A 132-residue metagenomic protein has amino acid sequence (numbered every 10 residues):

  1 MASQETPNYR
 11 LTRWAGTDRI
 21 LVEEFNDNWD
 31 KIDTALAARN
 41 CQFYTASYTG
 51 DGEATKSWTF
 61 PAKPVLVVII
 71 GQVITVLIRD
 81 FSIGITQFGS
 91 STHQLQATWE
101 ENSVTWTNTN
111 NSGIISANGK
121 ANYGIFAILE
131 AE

Functional and structural regions predicted by a protein language model:
M1-A35: Extracellular "spike/adhesin" assembly and maturation modules and analogous cytosolic coiled-coil scaffolds
W14-I20, Q42-K63, Q72-V76: Surface-exposed ligand/attachment interfaces on beta-rich extracellular proteins
A37-N40: Alpha-helical coiled-coil oligomerization motifs
F43, T55, A97, Y123-I125: Generic structural motif
T55-S116: Extracellular attachment/recognition segments
S112-E132: Short, structured beta-strand segments at or near domain termini in extracellular proteins/domains
